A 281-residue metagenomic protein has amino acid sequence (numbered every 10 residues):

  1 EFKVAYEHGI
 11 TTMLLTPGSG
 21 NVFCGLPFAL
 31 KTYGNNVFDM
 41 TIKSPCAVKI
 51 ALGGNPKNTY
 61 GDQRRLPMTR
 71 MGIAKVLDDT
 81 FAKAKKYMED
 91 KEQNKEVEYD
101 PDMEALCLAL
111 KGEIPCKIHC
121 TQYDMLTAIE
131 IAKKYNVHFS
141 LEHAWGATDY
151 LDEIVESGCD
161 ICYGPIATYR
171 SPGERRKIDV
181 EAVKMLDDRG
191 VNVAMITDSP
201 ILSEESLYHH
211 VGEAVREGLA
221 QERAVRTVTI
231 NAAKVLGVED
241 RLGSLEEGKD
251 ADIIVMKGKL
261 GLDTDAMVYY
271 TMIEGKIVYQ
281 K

Functional and structural regions predicted by a protein language model:
K3, C107, L126-I129, D152 (+3 more regions): Alpha-helical segments flanking ligand/cofactor-binding loops in enzyme cores
Y6-F139: Polyanionic/metal-chelating signatures
T16, Y87-D179, A194, K234-L236 (+3 more regions): Active-site core of metal-dependent hydrolases
N21-F23, N55-T59, D124-T127, T148-Y150 (+4 more regions): Flexible loop/turn segments at secondary-structure boundaries
V155, G164-A167, G173-D265: His/Asp/Glu-enriched, well-ordered alpha-helical/loop segment that forms or immediately abuts the divalent-metal
M267-G275: Short, compositionally biased
